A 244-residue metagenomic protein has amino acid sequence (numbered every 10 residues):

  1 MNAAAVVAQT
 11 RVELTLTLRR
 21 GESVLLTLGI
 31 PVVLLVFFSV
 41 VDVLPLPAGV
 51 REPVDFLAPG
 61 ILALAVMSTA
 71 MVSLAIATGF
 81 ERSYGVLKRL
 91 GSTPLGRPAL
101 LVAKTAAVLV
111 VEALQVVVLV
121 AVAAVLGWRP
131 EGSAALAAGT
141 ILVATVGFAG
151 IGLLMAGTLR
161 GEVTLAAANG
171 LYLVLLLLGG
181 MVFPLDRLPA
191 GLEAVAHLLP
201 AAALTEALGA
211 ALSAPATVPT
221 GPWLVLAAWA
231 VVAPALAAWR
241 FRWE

Functional and structural regions predicted by a protein language model:
N2-L18, L208: A short amphipathic helical element positioned immediately N-terminal to and/or at the very start of a transmembrane
T17, A70-P98: Transmembrane helix boundary and interhelical loop/hinge segments in multi-pass membrane proteins
L18-P45, D55-S73, L114, Y172-L176 (+1 more regions): Hydrophobic alpha-helical transmembrane segments of multi-pass membrane transport/permease proteins
L34-D42, L64-S68, V72, I76 (+9 more regions): Structural signal for membrane-spanning alpha-helices in multi-pass inner-membrane proteins, emphasizing helix cores
F37-P45, A156-L198, A202: Transmembrane helix segments
S39-V43, L64, F80, R89 (+8 more regions): Transmembrane helix-loop junction
A48-V50, E131, G179-A233: Membrane-interfacial helix-loop-helix junctions in multi-pass membrane proteins
R97-L173, V218-A227, V231-A235: Alpha-helical transmembrane segments and their short interhelical loops
